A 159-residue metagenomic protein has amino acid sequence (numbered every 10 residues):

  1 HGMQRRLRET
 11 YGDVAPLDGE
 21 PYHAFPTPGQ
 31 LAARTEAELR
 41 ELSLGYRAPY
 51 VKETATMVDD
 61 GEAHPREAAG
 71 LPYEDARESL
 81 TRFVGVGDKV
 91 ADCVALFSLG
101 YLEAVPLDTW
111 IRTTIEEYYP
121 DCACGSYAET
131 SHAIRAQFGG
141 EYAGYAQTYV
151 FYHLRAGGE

Functional and structural regions predicted by a protein language model:
H1-E159: HhH-family (HhH-GPD) DNA N-glycosylase catalytic core used in base-excision repair
